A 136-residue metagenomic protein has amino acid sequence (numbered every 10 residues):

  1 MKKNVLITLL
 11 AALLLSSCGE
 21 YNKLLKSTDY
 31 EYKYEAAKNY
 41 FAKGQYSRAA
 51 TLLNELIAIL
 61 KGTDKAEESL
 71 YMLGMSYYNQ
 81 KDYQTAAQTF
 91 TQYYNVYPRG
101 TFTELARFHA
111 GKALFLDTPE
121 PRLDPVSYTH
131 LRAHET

Functional and structural regions predicted by a protein language model:
V5-L13: Sec-dependent N-terminal signal peptides
S16-S17: C-terminal motif of bacterial Sec signal peptides marking the signal peptidase cleavage site
L24-K81: Post-signal-peptide N-terminal segment of Sec-exported extracytoplasmic proteins
L25, I59-A66, Y94-E104, P121-R122 (+1 more regions): Short solvent-exposed coil/turn linkers within tandem alpha-helical repeat scaffolds
F41, Y78, F115, P119-R122: Specific register positions within alpha-helical solenoid repeats of the TPR/Sel1-like families, i.e., one
T129-T136: Conserved small/polar residues in nucleotide/adenosyl-binding loops
